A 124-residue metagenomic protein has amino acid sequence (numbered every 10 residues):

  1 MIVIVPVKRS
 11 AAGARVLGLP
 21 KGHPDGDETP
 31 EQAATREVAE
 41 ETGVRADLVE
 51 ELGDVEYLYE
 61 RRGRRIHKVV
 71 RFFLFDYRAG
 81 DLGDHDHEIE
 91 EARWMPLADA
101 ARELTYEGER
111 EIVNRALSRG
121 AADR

Functional and structural regions predicted by a protein language model:
M1-L19: N-terminal strand-loop-strand
R9, R64-R65, G83-H85: Short secondary-structure boundary/capping segments
L17, I66, R93: Residues that recognize and position ribonucleotide moieties
L19-L52: The catalytic Nudix box helix
G43-G80: Active-site segment of metal-dependent pyrophosphate-handling enzymes, primarily the Nudix hydrolase catalytic core
A79, G83-A116: NUDIX/MutT-family hydrolases
S118-R124: Generic C-terminal helix-cap and adjacent flexible tail
